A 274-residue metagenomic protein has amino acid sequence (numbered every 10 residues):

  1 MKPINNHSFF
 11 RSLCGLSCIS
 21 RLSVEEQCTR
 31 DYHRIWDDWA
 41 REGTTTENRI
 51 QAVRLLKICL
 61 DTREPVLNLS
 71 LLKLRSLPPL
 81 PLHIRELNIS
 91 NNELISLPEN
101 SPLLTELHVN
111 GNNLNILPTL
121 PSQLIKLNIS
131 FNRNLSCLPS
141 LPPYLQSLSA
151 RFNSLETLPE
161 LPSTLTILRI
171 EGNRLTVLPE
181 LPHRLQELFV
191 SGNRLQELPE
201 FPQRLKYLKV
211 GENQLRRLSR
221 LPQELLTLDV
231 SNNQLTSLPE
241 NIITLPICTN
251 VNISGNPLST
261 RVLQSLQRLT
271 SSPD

Functional and structural regions predicted by a protein language model:
M1-E26: Non-Sec secretion/translocation targeting segments of pathogen effectors
Y32-S96, L104: LRR N-terminal entry segment and analogous cap-like coil->beta motifs
P65-L69, L87-I89, L107-V109, I125-I129 (+6 more regions): Conserved hydrophobic beta-strand positions in leucine-rich repeat
L72, N92, N112, N132-R133 (+6 more regions): Consensus "Asn ladder" position of solenoid repeat domains
L77-L80, L97, L117-L120, C137-L141 (+6 more regions): Canonical leucine-rich repeat
S101-N134, P142, S147-F152: A generic tandem-repeat structural signature
G192, E212, L226-D274: Leucine-rich repeat domain C-terminal region
